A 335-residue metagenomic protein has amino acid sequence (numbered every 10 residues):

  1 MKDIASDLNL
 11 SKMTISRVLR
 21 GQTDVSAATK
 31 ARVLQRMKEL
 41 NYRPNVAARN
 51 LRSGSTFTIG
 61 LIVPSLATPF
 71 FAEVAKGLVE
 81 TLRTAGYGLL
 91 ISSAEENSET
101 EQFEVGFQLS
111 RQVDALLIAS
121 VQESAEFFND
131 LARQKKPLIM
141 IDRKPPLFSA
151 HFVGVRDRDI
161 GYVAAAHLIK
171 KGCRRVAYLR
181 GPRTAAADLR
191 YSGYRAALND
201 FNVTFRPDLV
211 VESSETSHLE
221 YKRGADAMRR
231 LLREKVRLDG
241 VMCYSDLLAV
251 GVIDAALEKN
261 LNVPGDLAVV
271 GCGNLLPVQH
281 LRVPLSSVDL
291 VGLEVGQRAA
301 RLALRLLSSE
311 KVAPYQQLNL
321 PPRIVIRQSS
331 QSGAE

Functional and structural regions predicted by a protein language model:
M1-F57, A334-E335: N-terminal helix-turn-helix DNA-binding module of bacterial transcription factors
D7, K12-R17, R52-A67, H167 (+1 more regions): Short beta-strand segments enriched in small/hydrophobic residues
V46, P64-E73, I91-T100, V153-V163 (+5 more regions): Hinge/beta->alpha junction and helix N-cap segments in small-molecule ligand-binding domains
G54-A166, K170, R233, R237: Alpha-helical recognition/docking segments in bacterial nutrient-uptake and carbohydrate-utilization systems
T84-A85, Q134, L198-F205, R233-V236 (+1 more regions): Short helix-capping segments at alpha-helix termini
R175, F205-L209, V263-A268: Short acidic capping loops at alpha-helix termini that bridge into adjacent secondary structure
R229-E335: Flexible loop/turn connectors
